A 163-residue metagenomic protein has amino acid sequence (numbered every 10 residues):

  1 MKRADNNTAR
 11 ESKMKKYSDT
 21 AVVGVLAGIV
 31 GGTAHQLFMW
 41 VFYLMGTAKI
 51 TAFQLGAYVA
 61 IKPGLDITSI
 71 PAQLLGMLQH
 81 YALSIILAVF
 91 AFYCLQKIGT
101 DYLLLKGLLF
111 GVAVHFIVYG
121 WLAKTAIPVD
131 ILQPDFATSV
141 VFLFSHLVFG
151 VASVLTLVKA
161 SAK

Functional and structural regions predicted by a protein language model:
K2-K163: Juxtamembrane/disordered regions of integral membrane proteins
